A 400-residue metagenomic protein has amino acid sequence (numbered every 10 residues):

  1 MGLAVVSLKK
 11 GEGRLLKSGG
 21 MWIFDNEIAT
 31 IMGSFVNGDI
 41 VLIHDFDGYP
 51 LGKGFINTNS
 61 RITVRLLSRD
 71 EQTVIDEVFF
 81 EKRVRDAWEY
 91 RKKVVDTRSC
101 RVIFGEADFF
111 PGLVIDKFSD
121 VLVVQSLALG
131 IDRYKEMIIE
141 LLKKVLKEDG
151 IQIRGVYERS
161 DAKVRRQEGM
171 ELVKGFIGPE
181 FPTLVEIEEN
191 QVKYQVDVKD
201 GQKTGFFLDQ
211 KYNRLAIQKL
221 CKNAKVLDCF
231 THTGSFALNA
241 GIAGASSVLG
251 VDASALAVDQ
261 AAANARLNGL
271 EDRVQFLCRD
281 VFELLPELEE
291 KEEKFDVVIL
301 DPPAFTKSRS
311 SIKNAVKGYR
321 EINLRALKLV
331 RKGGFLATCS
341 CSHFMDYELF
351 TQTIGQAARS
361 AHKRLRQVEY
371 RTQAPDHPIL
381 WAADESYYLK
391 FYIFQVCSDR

Functional and structural regions predicted by a protein language model:
M1-S119: Non-catalytic accessory regions of SAM-dependent methyltransferases
I103-D116, K135-F206, L215: Non-catalytic substrate-recognition/targeting regions of SAM-dependent transferases
N223-H232: Conserved class I S-adenosyl-L-methionine
T233-S246: Conserved SAM-binding loop of SAM-dependent methyltransferases across substrates and taxa, primarily the Class I
S247-D252: Conserved SAM-binding motif I beta-strand of class I
L256-I299: S-adenosyl-L-methionine
V281-R359, R371: S-adenosylmethionine
F335-R400: C-terminal catalytic and target-recognition region of SAM-dependent MTase-like enzymes, primarily methyltransferases
